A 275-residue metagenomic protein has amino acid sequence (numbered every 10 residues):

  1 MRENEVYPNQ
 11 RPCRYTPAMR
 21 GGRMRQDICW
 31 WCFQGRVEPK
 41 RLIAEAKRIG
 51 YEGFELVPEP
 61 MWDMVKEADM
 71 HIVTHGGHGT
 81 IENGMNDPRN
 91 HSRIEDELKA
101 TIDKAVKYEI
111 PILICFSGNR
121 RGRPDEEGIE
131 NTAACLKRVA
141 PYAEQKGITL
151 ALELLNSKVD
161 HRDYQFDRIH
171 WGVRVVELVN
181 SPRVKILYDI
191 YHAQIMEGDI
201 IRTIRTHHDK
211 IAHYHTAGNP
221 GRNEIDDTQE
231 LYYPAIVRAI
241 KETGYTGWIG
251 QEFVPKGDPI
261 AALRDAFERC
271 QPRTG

Functional and structural regions predicted by a protein language model:
R11-G50, E55, E109-P111, F166-Y188 (+1 more regions): Histidine-acidic metal/acid-base catalytic patches
P12, G84-K185, I195: Active-site acidic/histidine proton-transfer and metal-coordination neighborhood in alpha/beta enzyme cores
A18-W30, V73-G84, G118-R120: N-terminal small/glycine-rich loop or linker at the start of catalytic domains across soluble metabolic enzymes
P60-K66: Active-site-adjacent beta->alpha loops and helix N-cap segments on the catalytic face of soluble alpha/beta enzymes
I72-T74, L152, Y188, Q251: Hydrophobic residues in well-ordered beta-strands that form the structural core
